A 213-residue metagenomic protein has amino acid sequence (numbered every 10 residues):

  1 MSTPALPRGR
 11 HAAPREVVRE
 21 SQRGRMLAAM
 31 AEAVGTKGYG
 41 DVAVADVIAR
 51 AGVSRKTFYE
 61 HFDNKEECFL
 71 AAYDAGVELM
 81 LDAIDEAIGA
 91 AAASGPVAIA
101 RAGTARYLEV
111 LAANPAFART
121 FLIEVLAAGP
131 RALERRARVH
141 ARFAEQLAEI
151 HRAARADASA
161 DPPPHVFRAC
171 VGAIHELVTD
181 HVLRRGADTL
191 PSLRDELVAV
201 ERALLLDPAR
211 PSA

Functional and structural regions predicted by a protein language model:
M1-R10, E109, A113, E145 (+2 more regions): C-terminal peripheral helix-coil segments that are non-catalytic and often amphipathic
R19-M30, V47, A72-M80: Generic hydrophobic, amphipathic alpha-helix propensity
Q22, K37, I88, A118-V125 (+1 more regions): A structural feature that tracks compact, well-ordered secondary-structure segments with a strong bias toward
A33-E67: Helix-turn-helix
Y39, M80, T120-F121, I174: Short, structured motif recognition centered on aromatic/hydrophobic residues
A71, D85-A113: Hydrophobic alpha-helical connector segments
I84-A91, F121-V125, A154, H181-R185: Secondary-structure edge/capping motif, primarily at the C-terminal ends of alpha-helices and the immediately following
P130-R155, D161-E176, P191-A199: Amphipathic alpha-helical packing segments from all-alpha helical-bundle domains
